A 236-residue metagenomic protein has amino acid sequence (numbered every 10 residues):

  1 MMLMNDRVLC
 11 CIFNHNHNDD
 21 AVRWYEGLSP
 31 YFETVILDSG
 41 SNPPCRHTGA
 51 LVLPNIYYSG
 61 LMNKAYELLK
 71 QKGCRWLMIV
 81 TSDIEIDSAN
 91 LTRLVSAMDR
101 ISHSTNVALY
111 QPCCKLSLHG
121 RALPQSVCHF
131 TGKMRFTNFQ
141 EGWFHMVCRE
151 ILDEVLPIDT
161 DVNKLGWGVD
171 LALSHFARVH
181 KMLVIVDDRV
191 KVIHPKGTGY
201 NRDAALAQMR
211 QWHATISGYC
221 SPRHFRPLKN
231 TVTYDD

Functional and structural regions predicted by a protein language model:
C11-P30: Short, well-formed alpha-helical segments that are part of the catalytic scaffolds of diverse glycosyltransferases
H17-N18, G27, L37-R46: A conserved acidic beta->alpha catalytic loop
L53-L69: Glycine-rich, basic loop-to-helix element that forms the pyrophosphate-binding segment of sugar-nucleotide handling
C74-E85: Short beta-strand-to-loop acidic/aromatic patch adjacent to the donor-nucleotide binding site
A89-L109: Conserved donor-nucleotide/metal-binding helix-loop-beta segment in metal-dependent transferases, i.e., the alpha-helix
A108-P124: Short beta-strand-to-loop element that shapes/binds the nucleotide-sugar donor at the catalytic cleft/hinge
H129-V147, L165: A recurrent flexible, glycine/aromatic-enriched loop bordering the glycosyltransferase active site that acts as
N163-D236: C-terminal catalytic/acceptor-binding lobe
